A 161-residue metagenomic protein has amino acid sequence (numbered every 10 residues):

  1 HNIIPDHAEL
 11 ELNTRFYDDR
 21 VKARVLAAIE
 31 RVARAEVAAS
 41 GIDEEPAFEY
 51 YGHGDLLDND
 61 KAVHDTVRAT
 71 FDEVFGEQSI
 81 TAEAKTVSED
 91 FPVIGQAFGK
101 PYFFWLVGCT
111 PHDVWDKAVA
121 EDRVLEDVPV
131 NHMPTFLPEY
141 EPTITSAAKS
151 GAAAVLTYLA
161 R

Functional and structural regions predicted by a protein language model:
H1-R161: Metal-dependent amide/peptide-bond hydrolase catalytic core, centered on the "pita-bread" metallohydrolase fold
